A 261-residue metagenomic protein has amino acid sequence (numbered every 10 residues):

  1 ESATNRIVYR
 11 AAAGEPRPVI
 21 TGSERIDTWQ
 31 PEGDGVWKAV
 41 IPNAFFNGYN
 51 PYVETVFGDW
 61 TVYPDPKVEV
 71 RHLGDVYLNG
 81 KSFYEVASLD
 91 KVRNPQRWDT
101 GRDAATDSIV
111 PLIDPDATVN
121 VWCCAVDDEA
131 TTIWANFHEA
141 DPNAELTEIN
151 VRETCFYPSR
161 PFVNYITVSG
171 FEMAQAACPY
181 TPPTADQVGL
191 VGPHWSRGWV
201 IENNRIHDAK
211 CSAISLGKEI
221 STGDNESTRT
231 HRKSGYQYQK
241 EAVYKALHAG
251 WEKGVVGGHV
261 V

Functional and structural regions predicted by a protein language model:
E1-W195, V200, R205-H207, A213-S215 (+1 more regions): Extracellular polysaccharide-degrading/modifying enzymes targeting complex plant/algal/animal polysaccharides
H259: Active-site and donor-binding regions of nucleotide-sugar-utilizing enzymes
